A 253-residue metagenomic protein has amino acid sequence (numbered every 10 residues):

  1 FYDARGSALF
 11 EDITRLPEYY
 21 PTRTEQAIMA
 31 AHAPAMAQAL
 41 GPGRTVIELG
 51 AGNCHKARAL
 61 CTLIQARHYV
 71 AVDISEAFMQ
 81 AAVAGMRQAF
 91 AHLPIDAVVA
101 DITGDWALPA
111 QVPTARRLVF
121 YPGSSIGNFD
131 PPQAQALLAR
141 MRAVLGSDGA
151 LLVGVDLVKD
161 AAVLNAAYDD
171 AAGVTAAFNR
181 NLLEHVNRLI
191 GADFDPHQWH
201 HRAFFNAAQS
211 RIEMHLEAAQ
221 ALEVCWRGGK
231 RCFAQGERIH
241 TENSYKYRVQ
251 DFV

Functional and structural regions predicted by a protein language model:
Y2-G43: Class I SAM-dependent methyltransferase Rossmann-like catalytic core, especially the SAM/SAH-binding loop
G43-G52: Conserved class I S-adenosyl-L-methionine
N53-Q65: Conserved SAM-binding loop of SAM-dependent methyltransferases across substrates and taxa, primarily the Class I
S75-E76: Conserved SAM/SAH-binding beta-strand->alpha-helix loop
A115-Q135: A short SAM/SAH-binding and catalytic strip from SAM-dependent methyltransferases
Q135-S147: A short glycine-rich, Lys/Arg-flanked "PGG" loop and its adjoining helix->strand segment in the class I
V144-V158: Conserved beta-strand signature within the Rossmann-like core of class I S-adenosyl-L-methionine
L157, V163-V253: Substrate-binding/catalytic lobe of Class I Rossmann-like enzymes that use SAM or dcSAM, i.e., the mid-to-C-terminal
